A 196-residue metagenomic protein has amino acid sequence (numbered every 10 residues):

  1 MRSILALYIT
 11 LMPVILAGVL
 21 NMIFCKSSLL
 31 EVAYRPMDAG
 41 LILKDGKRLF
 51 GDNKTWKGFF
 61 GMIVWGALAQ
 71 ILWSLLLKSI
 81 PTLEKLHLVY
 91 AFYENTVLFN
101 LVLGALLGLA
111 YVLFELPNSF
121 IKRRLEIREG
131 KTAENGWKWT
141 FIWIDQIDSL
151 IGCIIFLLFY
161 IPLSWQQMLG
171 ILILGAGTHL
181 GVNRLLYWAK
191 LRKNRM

Functional and structural regions predicted by a protein language model:
M1-G152, I161-M196: Interhelical loop and helix-boundary elements at the membrane-water interface of polytopic inner-membrane proteins
